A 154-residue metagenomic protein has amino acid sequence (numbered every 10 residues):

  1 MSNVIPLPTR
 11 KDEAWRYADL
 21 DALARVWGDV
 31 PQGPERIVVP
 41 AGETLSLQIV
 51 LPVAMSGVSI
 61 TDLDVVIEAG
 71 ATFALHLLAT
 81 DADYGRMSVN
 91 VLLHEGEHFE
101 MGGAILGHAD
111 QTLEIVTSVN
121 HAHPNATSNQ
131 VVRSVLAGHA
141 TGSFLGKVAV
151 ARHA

Functional and structural regions predicted by a protein language model:
V4, P8, D19-A154: Conserved beta-strand/loop scaffold segments within soluble protein domains that form the structured core and edges
D12-A18: Extreme N-terminal targeting/processing segments
